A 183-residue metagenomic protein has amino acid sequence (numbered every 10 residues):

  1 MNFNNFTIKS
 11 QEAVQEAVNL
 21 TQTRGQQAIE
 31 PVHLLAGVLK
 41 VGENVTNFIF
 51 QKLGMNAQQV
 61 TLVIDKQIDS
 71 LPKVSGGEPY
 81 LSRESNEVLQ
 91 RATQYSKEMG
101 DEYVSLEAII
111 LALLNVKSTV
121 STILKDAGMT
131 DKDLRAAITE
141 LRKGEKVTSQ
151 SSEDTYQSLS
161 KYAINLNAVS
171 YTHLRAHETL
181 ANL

Functional and structural regions predicted by a protein language model:
M1-R175: Histone-fold recognition with a strong bias for associated Lys/Arg-rich disordered tails
H177-L183: Single conserved hydrophobic/aromatic residue that forms the stacking wall/gate of nucleotide- or nucleobase-binding
